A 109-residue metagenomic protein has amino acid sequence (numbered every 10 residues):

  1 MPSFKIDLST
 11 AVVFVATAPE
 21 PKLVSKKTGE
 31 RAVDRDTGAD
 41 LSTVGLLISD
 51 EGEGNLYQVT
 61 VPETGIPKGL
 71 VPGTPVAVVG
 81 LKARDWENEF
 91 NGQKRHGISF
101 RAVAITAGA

Functional and structural regions predicted by a protein language model:
M1-A109: OB-fold and OB-like single-stranded nucleic-acid-recognition modules and their adjacent interaction interfaces
